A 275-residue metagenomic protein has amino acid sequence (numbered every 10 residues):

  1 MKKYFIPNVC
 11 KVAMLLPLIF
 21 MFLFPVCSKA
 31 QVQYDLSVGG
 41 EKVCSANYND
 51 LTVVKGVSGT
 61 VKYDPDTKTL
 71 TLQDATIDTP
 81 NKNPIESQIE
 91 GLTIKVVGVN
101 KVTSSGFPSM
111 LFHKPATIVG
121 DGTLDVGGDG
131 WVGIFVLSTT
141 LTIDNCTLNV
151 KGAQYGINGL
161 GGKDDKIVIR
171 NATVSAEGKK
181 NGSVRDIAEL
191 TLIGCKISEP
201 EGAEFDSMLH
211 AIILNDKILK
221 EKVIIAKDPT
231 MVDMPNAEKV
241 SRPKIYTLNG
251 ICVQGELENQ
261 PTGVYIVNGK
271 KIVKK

Functional and structural regions predicted by a protein language model:
K2-L16: Bacterial N-terminal signal peptides that target proteins for export
Y4-F5, F20-F24: Aromatic (phenylalanine/tyrosine) cluster motif
L16-L18, S28: Cleavable N-terminal signal peptides
L23, Y63, S87, L111 (+2 more regions): Generic structural signal for beta-strand residues in well-ordered domains
F24-A30: Sec/Tat signal peptide C-region and signal peptidase I cleavage site
Q31-D228: A composition-driven surface/loop motif
T230-K275: C-terminal outer-membrane/trafficking sorting elements
